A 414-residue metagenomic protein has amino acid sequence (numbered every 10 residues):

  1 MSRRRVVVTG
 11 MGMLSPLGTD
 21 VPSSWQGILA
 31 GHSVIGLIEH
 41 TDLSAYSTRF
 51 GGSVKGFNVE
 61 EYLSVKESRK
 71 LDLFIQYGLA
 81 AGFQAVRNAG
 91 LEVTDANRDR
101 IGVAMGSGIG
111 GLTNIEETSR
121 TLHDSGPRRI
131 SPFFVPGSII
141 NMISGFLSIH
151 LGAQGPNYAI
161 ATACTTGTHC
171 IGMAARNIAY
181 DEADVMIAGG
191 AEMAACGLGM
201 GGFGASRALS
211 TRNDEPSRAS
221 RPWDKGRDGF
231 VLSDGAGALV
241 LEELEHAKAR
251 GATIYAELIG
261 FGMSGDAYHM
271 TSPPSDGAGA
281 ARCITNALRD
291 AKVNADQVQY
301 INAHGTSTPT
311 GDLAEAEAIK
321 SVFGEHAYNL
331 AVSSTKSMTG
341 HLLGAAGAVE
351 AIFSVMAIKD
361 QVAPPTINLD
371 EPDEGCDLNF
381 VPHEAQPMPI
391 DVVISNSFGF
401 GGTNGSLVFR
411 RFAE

Functional and structural regions predicted by a protein language model:
M1-E67, E245-Y255, I352-T366, R410-E414: ACP-dependent fatty acid/polyketide chain-elongation machinery
M1-R3, G36-V86, R100, I109-M173 (+3 more regions): Conserved catalytic cysteine-centered active-site region of acyl-thioester-dependent Claisen-condensing enzymes
M1-V8, D95-R98, A291-Q297, Y328 (+1 more regions): Flexible, low-complexity linker/loop segments at domain and module junctions
R5-T9, V34-G36, D214-A291, Y300 (+1 more regions): Condensing-enzyme catalytic core mediating Claisen C-C bond formation in acyl metabolism
G10, I28, G82, V103 (+10 more regions): Conserved small-residue
L43, S47-S53, G110-N114, A194-S220 (+4 more regions): Active-site-adjacent elements of ketosynthase-type condensing enzymes
G78-A89, I143, C170, E242-L244 (+5 more regions): Short, well-ordered amphipathic alpha-helical segments that serve as non-catalytic structural scaffolds within diverse
D124-S131, G172, R176, Y180 (+4 more regions): Glycine-/small-residue-rich "gating" segment that lines the acyl/pantetheine channel and substrate pocket
